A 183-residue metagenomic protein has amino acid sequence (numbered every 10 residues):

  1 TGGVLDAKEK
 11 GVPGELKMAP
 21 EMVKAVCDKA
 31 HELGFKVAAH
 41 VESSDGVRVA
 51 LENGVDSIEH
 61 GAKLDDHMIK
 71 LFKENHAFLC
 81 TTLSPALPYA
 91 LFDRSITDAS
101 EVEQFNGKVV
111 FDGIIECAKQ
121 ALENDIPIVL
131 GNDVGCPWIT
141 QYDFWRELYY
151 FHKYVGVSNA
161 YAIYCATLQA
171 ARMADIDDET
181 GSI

Functional and structural regions predicted by a protein language model:
T1, L5-L79, S95-A99, K108-I128: Histidine/acidic residue-rich metal-binding segments in metalloenzymes
D6, D56, P88, A171-R172: Residue-level marker of structural boundaries
E32, K36, A99-V102, D112-I183: His/Asp/Glu-enriched, well-ordered alpha-helical/loop segment that forms or immediately abuts the divalent-metal
E42, S84, G135: Catalytic metal-binding/acid-base residues of hydrolase active sites
D45-R48, D66-H67, P88-Y89, P137-W138 (+1 more regions): Short secondary-structure capping/turn micro-motifs that flank functional sites
G61-D66, L83-L87, G156: Short, acidic/turn-prone active-site loops that include or flank metal/cofactor- and phosphate-binding residues
H76-A90: Short, solvent-exposed beta-strand-terminating loops
A86, F92-I96, Y149-H152: Hydrolase active-site cap/lid region
